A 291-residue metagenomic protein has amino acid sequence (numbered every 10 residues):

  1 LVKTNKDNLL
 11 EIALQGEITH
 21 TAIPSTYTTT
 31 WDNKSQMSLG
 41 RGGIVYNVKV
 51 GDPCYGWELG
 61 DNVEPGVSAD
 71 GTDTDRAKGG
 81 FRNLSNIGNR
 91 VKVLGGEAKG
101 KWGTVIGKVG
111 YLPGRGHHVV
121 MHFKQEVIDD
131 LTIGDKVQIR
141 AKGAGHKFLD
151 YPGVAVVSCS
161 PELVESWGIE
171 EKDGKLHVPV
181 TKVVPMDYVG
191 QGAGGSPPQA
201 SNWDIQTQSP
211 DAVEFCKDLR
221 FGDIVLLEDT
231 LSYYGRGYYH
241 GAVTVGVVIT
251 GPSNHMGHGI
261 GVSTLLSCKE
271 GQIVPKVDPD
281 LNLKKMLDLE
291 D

Functional and structural regions predicted by a protein language model:
V2-D291: Conserved mixed alpha/beta catalytic, RNA-binding, or beta-rich assembly cores of soluble enzyme, regulatory
